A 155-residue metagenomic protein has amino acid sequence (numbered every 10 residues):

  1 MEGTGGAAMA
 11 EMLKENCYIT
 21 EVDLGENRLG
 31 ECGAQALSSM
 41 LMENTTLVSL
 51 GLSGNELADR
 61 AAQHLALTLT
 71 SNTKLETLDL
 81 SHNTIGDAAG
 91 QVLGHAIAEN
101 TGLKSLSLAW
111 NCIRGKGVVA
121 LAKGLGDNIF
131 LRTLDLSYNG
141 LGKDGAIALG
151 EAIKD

Functional and structural regions predicted by a protein language model:
M1-D155: Leucine-rich tandem repeat or coiled-coil scaffolds
